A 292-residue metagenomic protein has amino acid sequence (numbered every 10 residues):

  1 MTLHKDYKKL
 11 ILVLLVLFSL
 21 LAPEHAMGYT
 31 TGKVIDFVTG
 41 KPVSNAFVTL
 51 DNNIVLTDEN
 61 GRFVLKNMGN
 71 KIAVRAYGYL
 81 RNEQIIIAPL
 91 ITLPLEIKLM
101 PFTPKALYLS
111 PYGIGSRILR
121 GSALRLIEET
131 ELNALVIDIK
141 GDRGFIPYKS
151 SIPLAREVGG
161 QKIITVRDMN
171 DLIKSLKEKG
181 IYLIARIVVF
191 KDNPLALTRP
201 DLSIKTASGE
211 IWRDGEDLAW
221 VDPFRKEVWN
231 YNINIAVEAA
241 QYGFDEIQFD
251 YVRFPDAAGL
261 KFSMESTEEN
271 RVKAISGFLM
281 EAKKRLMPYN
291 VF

Functional and structural regions predicted by a protein language model:
Y29-S44: Structural motif
N52-L65: Short, acidic Ser/Thr/Gly-rich low-complexity loop/linker segments typical of extracellular and cell-surface proteins
A73-I86: A short, solvent-exposed loop/turn motif at the edges and junctions of modular extracellular/periplasmic domains
I85-P104: Extracellular beta-sheet/turn segments enriched in Thr/Pro/Gly and aliphatic residues
F102-G115, F190-E238: Active-site-adjacent "subsite" loops/lids of carbohydrate-active enzymes
G121-G144, A240-E246: Catalytic domains of carbohydrate-active enzymes, especially glycoside hydrolases
L132-V166, F262: Aromatic-lined carbohydrate-binding/catalytic grooves of carbohydrate-active enzymes
A134-I139, T165-I211, Q248: Glycine-rich, aromatic-flanked loop segments that form ligand/cofactor-binding clefts across common enzyme folds
